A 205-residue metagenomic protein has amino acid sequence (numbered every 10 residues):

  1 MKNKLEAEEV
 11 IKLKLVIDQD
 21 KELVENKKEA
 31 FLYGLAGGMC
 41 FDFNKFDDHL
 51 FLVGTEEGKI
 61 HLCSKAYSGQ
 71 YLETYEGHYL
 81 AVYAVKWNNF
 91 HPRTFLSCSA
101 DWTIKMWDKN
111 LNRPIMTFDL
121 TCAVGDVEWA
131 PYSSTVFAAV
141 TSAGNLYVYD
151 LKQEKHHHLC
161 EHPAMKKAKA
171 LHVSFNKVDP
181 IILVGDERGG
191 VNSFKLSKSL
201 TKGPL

Functional and structural regions predicted by a protein language model:
M1-C40, H61-C63, Y67-A84, N112-D126 (+2 more regions): Inter-blade linker and blade-boundary elements of WD-repeat/beta-propeller domains
M1-N3, I60-S64, I104-K109, V127 (+2 more regions): WD40-repeat beta-propellers
Y33-L35, F41-D48, Y67, V85-R93 (+4 more regions): Loop/turn segments within WD40 beta-propeller blades
L50, K59, A81-A84, T94 (+2 more regions): Acidic, Ser/Thr-rich intrinsically disordered and amphipathic helical segments
G54-E57, S97-D101, V140-A143, G185-R188: Conserved strand-to-loop turn within each blade of WD40 beta-propeller repeats
P114, V127-P131, A138, G144 (+2 more regions): Beta-sheet-dominated scaffold domains
H172-L205: Blade-level signature of beta-propeller repeat domains, shared across WD40, Kelch, NHL, RCC1 and BNR/Asp-box propellers
